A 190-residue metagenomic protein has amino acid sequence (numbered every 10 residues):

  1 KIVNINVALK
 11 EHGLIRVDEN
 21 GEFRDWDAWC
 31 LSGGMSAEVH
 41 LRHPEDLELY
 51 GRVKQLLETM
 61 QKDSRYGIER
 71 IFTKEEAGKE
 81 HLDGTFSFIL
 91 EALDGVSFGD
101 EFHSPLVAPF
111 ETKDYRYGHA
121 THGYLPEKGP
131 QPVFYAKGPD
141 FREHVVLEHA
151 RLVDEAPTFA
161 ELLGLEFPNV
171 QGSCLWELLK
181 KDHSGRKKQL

Functional and structural regions predicted by a protein language model:
K1-R116: Secreted, luminal/periplasmic, and some membrane-associated catalytic domains that remodel anionic oxygen-ester
N4, R70-T73, D140, R151 (+2 more regions): Short, solvent-exposed coil/turn linker segments
E11-L47, Y117-L162, K181: Substrate-binding rim/cap in mid-to-C-terminal beta-strand-loop elements of soluble/periplasmic
Q55-T59, T112, V133, D154-L162 (+2 more regions): Generic recognition of well-ordered alpha-helical segments
D63, K180-K181: Polar helix-capping/helix-linker motif
L163-F167: Catalytic cores of PAPS-dependent sulfotransferases and nucleotide-sugar/CMP/GDP-dependent glycosyltransferases
N169-G172: Extracytoplasmic small-molecule ligand-binding "clamshell" domains of the periplasmic binding protein/Venus flytrap
G185-L190: Acidic, Ser/Thr-rich low-complexity intrinsically disordered segments
